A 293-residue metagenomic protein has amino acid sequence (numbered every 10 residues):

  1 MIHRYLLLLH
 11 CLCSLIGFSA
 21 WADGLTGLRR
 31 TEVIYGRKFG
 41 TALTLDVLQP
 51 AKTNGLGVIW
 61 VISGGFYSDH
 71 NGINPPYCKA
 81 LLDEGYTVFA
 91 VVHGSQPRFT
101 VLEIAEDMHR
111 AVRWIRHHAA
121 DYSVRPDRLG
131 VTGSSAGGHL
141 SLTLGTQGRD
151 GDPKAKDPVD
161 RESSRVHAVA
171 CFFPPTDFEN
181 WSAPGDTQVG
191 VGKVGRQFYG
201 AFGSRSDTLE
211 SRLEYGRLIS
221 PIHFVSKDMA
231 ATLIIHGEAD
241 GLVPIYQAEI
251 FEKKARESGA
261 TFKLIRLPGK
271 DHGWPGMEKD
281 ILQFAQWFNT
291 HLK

Functional and structural regions predicted by a protein language model:
M1-Y5: Positively charged n-region of N-terminal signal peptides that target proteins for export
L7-G17: Bacterial N-terminal signal peptides
F18-A22: Sec/Tat signal peptide C-region and signal peptidase I cleavage site
D23-K293: Alpha/beta-hydrolase superfamily serine-hydrolase fold, recognizing
